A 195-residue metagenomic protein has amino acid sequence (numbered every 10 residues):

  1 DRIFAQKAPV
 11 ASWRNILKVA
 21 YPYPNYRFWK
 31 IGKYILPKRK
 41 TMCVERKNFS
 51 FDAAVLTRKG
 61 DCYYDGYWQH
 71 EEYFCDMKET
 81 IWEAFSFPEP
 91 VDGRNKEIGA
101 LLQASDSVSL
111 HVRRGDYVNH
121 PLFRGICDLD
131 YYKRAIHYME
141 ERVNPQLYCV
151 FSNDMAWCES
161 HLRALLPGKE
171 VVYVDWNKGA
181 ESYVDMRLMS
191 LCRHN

Functional and structural regions predicted by a protein language model:
D1, H120-P121, C158-R163: A short acidic (Asp/Glu
R2-V143: Secretory-pathway luminal glycosyltransferase catalytic domains
H137-N195: Donor-binding and catalytic core of enzymes assembling or modifying cell-surface/extracellular glycoconjugates
